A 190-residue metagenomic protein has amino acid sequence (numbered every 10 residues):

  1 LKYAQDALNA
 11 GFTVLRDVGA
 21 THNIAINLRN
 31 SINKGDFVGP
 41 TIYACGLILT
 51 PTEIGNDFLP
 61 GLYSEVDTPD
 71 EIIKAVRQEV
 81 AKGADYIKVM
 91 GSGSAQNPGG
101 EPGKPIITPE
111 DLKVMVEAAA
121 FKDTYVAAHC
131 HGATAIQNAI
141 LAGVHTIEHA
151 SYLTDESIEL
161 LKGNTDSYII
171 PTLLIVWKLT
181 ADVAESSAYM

Functional and structural regions predicted by a protein language model:
L1, A20, D36-L62: Metal-cofactor-binding active-site regions of metalloenzymes
L1-V38, S64-K88, E117: Alpha-helical scaffold segments that flank or form the walls of functional sites
L8-A10, R16-G19, A44-C45, A127-A128 (+1 more regions): Active-site neighborhood of phospho(di)ester-bond hydrolases with catalytic His/Asp-centered motifs
F12-V14, D36-T41, A84-D85, K122-T124 (+2 more regions): Short, well-ordered coil/turn segments that N-cap beta-strands
A25-P51, I170, V176: Glycine-rich, aromatic-flanked loop segments that form ligand/cofactor-binding clefts across common enzyme folds
G46, K88-G91, H131: Core alpha/beta catalytic barrel or barrel-like domain that forms the active/cofactor pocket in diverse metabolic
T52, G93-M190: Active-site core of metal-dependent hydrolases
N56-K113: Active-site gating/metal-coordination segments in enzymes
